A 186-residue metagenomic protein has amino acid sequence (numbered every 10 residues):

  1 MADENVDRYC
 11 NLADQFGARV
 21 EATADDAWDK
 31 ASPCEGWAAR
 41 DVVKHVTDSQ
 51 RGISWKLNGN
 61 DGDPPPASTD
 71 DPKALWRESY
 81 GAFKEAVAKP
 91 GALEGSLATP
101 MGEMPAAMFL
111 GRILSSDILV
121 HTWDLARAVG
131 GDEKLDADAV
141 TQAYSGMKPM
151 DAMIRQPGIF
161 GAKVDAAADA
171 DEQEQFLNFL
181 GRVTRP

Functional and structural regions predicted by a protein language model:
A2-A18, A22-E35, R51-P186: Structured surface interface patches that mediate subunit assembly and partner/cofactor docking
R40-T47, R51: An amphipathic alpha-helix adjacent to DNA-recognition modules
